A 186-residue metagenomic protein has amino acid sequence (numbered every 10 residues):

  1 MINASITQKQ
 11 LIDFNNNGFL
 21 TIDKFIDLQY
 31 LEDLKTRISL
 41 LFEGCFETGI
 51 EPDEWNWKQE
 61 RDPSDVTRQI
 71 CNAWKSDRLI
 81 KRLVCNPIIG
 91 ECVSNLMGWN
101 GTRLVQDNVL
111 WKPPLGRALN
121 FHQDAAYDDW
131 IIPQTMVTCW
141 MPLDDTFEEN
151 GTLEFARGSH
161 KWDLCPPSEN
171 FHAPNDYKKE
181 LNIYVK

Functional and structural regions predicted by a protein language model:
M1-N17, D23-F121, Y127-W130, S168: Non-heme Fe(II)-dependent double-stranded beta-helix
T21, N120, T138, P142 (+1 more regions): Conserved beta-strand segments that form the floor/walls of ligand-binding pockets within enzyme and binding domains
D27-F42, L143-T146, N150-S159: Internal hydrophobic scaffold segments of catalytic domains
W99, P114-G116, D145-E148, K161: Short, charged/polar surface micro-motifs in flexible loops or helix N-caps
Q106-N108, Q123-A125, M141-D145, R157: Short, structured patches in soluble enzyme cores that scaffold and shape functional sites
D107, V137, G151: Change "...and in nucleic-acid phosphodiester-cleaving endonucleases..." to "...and in nucleic-acid processing enzymes
D129-E148: Short, conserved beta-strand element in jelly-roll/cupin
T146-K186: Double-stranded beta-helix
